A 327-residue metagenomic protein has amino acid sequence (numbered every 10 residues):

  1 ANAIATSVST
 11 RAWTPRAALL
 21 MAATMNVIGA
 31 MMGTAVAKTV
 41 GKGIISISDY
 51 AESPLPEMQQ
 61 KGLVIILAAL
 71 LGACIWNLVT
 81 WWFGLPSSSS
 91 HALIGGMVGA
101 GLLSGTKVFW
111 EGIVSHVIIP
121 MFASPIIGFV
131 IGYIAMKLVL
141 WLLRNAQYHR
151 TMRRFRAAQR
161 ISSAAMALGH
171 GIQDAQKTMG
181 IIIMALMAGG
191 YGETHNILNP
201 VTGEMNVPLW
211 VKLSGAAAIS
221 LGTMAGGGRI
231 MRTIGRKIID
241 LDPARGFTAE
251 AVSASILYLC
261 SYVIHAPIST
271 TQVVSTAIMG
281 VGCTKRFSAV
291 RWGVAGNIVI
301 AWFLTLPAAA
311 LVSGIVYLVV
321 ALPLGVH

Functional and structural regions predicted by a protein language model:
A1-H327: Multi-pass alpha-helical transmembrane bundle typical of ion/small-solute transporters and intramembrane aspartyl
